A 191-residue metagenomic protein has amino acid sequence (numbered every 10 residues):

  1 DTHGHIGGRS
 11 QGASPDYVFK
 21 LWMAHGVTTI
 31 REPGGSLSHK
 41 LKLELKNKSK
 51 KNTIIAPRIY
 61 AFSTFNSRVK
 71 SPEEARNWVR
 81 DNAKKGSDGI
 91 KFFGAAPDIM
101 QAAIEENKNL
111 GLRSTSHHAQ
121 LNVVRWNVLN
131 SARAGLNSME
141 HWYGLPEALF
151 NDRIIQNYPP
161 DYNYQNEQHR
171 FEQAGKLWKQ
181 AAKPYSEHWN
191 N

Functional and structural regions predicted by a protein language model:
T2-I6, S14-N191: Divalent-metal coordination cores built from histidine and acidic residues
